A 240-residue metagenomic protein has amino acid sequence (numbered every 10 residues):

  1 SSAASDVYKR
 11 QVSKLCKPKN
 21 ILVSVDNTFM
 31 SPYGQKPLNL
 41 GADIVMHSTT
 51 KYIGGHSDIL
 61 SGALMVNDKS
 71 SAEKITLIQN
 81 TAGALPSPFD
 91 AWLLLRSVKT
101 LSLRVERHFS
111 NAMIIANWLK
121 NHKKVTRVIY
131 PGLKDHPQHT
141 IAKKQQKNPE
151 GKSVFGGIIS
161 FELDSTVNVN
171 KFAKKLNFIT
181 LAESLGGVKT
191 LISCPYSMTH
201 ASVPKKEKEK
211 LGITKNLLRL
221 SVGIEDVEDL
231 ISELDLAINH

Functional and structural regions predicted by a protein language model:
S1-Y8: Short, small-residue-biased leader/transition segments that mark boundaries at the very start of proteins
V12-D26: Short beta-strand/loop segments at the ligand-binding rim of alpha/beta enzyme cores
T28-M30, L133, G223-E225: Active-site beta-loop-alpha junctions enriched in small/polar residues
M30-P32, K51-G55, T190: Short gly/pro/ser/thr-enriched loop/turn and capping motifs at secondary-structure boundaries
L38, A42-T76, N80-L101: Active-site PLP attachment segment
R96-W118, R127-I129, K147-F155: Structural signature of PLP-dependent enzymes
V125-L218, V222: Conserved C-terminal alpha-helix-loop-beta "cap" of PLP-dependent enzymes that closes/shapes the active-site mouth
